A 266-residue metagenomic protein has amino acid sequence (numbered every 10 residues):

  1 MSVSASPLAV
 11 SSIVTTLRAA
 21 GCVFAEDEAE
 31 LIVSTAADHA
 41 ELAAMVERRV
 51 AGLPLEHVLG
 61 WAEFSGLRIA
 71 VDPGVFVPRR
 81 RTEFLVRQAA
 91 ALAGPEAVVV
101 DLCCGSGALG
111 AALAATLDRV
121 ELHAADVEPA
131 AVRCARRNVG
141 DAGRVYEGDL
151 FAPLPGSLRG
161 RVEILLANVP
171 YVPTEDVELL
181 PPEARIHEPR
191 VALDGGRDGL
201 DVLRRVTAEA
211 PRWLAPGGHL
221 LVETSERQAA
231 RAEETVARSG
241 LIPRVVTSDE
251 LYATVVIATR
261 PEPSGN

Functional and structural regions predicted by a protein language model:
S2-A43: A short N-terminal interaction module
E26-L92: Conserved AdoMet
I32, G52, T82, L109 (+6 more regions): Residue-level signal for inorganic ion chemistry
F84-L179, R227: Conserved SAM/SAH cofactor-binding pocket of Class I
G94, E188, L214-P216: Helix-to-beta-strand junctions that scaffold the AdoMet/dcAdoMet cofactor pocket in Class I SAM-dependent enzymes
V169-V202: Mobile active-site "lid"/loop adjacent to the S-adenosyl-L-methionine
R197-T259: Conserved Class I SAM-dependent methyltransferase catalytic core
P261-N266: Flexible, glycine-/basic-rich loop-and-beta segments that form/coincide with the SAM-dependent methyltransferase
